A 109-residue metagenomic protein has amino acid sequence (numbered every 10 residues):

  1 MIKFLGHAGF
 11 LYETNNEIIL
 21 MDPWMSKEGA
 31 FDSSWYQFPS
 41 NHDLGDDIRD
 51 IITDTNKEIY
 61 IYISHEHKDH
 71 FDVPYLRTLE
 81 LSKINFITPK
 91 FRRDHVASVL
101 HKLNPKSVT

Functional and structural regions predicted by a protein language model:
M1-K3: Extreme N-terminal starter segment of soluble prokaryotic enzymes
G6-A8, S82: Residues that flank catalytic or metal-binding motifs in active/ligand-binding sites
A8-L11, S26-E28, E66-F71, R93-V96: Active-site environment of divalent metal-dependent phosphoester hydrolases
Y12-N16: Active-site beta-strand termini and strand-to-loop segments that position acidic
E17-Y62, V73-T78: Pre-active-site segment of Zn-dependent metallo-hydrolases
E58-I61, K83-I87: Hydrophobic beta-strand segments of well-ordered beta-sheets in folded domains
I84-T109: Metallo-beta-lactamase
